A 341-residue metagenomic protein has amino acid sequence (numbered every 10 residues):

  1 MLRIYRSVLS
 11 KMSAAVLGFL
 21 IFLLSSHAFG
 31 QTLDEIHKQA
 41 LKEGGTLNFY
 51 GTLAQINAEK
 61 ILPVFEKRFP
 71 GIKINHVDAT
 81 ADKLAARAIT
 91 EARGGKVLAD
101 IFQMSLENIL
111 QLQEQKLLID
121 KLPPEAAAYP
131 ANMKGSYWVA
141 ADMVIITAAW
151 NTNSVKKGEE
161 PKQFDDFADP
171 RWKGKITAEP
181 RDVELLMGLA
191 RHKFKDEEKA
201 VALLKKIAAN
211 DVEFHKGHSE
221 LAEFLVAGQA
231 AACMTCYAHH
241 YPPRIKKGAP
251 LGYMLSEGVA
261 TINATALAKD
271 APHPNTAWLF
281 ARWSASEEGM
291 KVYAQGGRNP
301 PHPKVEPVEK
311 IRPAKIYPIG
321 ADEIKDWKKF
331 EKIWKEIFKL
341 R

Functional and structural regions predicted by a protein language model:
K11-H27: Bacterial N-terminal signal peptides
D34, N48-P63, N75-A92, K96-Q229: Extracytoplasmic ligand-binding site segments that recognize negatively charged/polar headgroups
I61, K199, L203, P272-S284 (+1 more regions): Short amphipathic alpha-helical coupling segments at ligand-binding clamshell hinges and other catalytic/signaling
E107-Q111, A230-P250: A ligand-binding cleft/hinge motif common to bilobed small-molecule-binding domains
A128-A131, M143-I146, L203-A208, F214-H215 (+2 more regions): Periplasmic-binding protein-like
T147-S154, A190-K193, T261-T276, V292-Y293: A bilobed periplasmic-binding-protein/Venus flytrap-type ligand-binding module shared by bacterial periplasmic
W172-R181, S284-V305: Periplasmic-binding protein-like
P307-R341: Extracellular/periplasmic bilobal clamshell ligand-binding domains
